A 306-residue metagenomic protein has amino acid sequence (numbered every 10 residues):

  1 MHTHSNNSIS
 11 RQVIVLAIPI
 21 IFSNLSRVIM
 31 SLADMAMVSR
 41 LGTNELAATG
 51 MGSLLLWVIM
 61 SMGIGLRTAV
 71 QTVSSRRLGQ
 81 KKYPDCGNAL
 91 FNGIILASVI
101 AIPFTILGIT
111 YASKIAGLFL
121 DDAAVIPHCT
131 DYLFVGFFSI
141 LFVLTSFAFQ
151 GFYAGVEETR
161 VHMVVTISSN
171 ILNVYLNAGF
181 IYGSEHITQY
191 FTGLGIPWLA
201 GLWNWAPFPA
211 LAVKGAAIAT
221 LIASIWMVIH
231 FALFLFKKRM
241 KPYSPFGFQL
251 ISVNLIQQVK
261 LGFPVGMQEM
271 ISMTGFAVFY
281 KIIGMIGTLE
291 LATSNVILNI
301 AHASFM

Functional and structural regions predicted by a protein language model:
M1-I20, S74-L141, Y175, E185-F263: Short alpha-helical transmembrane segments in multi-pass integral membrane proteins
H4-A36, R40-L41, W57-A69, V73 (+5 more regions): N-terminal transmembrane alpha-helices
V15-S31, V135, S169, A223-M227 (+2 more regions): Transmembrane helical elements of multi-pass membrane transporters/channels
F22, D34-V38, T49, S74 (+16 more regions): Hydrophobic/aromatic residues within transmembrane alpha-helices of membrane transport systems, especially the TMDs
L25, I29-A47, A116-A123, I181-G183 (+2 more regions): Helix-terminus/linker motif at the lipid-water interface of multi-pass membrane proteins
L46-I106, V143-E157, V161-H162, S294-M306: Small-residue-rich hydrophobic transmembrane alpha-helices
I64-R67, Q71, G136-A154, H162-N173 (+1 more regions): Short runs within selected transmembrane alpha-helices of multi-pass transporters and secretion channels
G108, G151, N177, I181 (+3 more regions): Structural signal for membrane-spanning alpha-helices in multi-pass inner-membrane proteins, emphasizing helix cores
